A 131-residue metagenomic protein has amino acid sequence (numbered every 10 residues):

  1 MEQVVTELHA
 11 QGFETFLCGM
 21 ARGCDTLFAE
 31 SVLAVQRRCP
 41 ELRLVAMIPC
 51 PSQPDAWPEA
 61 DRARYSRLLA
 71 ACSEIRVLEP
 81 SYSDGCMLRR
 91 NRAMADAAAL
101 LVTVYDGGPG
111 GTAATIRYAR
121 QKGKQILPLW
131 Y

Functional and structural regions predicted by a protein language model:
M1-Y131: Acidic/glycine-enriched connector segments
